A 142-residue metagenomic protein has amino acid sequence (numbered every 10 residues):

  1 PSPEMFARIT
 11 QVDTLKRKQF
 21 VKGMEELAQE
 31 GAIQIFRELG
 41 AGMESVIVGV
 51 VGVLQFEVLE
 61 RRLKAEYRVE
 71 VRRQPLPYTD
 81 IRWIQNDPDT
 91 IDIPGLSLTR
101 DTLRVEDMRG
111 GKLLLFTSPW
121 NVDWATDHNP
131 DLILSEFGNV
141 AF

Functional and structural regions predicted by a protein language model:
P1-F142: Structural and coupling elements of P-loop NTPases
